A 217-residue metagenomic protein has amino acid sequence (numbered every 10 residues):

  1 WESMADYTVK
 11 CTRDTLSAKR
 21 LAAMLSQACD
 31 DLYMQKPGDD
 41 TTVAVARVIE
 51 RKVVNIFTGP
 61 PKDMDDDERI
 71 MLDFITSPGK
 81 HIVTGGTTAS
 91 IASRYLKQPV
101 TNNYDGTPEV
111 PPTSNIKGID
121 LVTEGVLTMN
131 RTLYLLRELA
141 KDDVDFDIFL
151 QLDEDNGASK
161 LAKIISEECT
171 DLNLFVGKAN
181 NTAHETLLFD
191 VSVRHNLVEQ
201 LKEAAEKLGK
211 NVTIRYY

Functional and structural regions predicted by a protein language model:
W1-A28, N103, T182-E185: Active-site-proximal, acidic helix/loop segment immediately C-terminal to a metal-coordinating Asp/Glu
W1-E2, V43, K62-M64: Short hydrophobic/aromatic-rich motifs at helix boundaries and adjacent loops
V9, R13, Q27-Q35, K97 (+2 more regions): Generic secondary-structure signature for well-ordered alpha-helical cores
A18-V48: Catalytic core of PPM/PP2C metal-dependent serine/threonine phosphatase domains
Q35, K80-H81: Residue-level marker of motif borders
E50-K80, A89, S93-Y217: Non-transmembrane, aqueous-exposed alpha-helical and coiled segments at domain scale
